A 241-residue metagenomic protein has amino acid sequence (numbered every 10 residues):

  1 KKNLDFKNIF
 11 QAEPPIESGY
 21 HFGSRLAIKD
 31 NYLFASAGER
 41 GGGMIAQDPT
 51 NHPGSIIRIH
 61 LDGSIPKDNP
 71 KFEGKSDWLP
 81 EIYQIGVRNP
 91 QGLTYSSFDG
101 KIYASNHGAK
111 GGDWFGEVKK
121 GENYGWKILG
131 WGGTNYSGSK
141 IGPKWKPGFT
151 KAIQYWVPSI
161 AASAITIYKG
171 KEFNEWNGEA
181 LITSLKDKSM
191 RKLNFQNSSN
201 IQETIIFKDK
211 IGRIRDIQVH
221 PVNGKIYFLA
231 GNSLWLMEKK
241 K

Functional and structural regions predicted by a protein language model:
K1-A27: Asp-box/WD-like beta-propeller blade repeats and closely related beta-sheet repeat scaffolds
I9-P14, K71, I206-D209: Short loop/turn motifs that cap or connect beta-strands within the blades of beta-propeller-type repeat domains
P14-G23, P80-I85, G212-R213: Short glycine-/Asp-/Thr-/Trp-enriched loop segments that recur within the blades of beta-propeller repeat domains
R25-A27, T94, T166, Q218: Conserved beta-strand position repeated across blades of beta-propeller domains
D30-N31, D99-G100, N177-G178, V222-G224: Short coil/turn segments that connect the beta-strands within blades of beta-propeller domains
E39-T204, L236: Beta-propeller domain segments
V87, S199-P221: Conserved blade-ending motifs and adjacent loop-strand segments that build the rim/top face of beta-propeller domains
D216-K241: Blade-level signature of beta-propeller repeat domains, shared across WD40, Kelch, NHL, RCC1 and BNR/Asp-box propellers
